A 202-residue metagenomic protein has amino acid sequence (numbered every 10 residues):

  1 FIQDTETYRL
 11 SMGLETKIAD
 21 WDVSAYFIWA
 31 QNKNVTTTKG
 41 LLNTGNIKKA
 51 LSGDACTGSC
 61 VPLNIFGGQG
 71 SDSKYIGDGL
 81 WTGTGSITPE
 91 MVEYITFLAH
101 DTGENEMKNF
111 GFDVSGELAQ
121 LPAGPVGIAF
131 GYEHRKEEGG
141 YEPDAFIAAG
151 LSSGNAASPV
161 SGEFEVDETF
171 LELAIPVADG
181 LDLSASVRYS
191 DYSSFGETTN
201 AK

Functional and structural regions predicted by a protein language model:
F1-D167: Surface-exposed, low-complexity loop segments enriched in small/polar and acidic residues
T16-I18, G116-Q120, L171, I175 (+2 more regions): Residue-level signature of outer-membrane beta-barrel architecture
I47, T169-L171, I175, T199-K202: Feature captures outer-membrane beta-barrel proteins of Gram-negative bacteria and organelles
L121-P122, A148-S153, I175-L183, G196: Secondary-structure transition/capping motifs at alpha-helix termini and the adjoining loop/turn into the next element
G127, E168-F170, D182-S184: Beta-strand-rich binding-surface signature of beta-sandwich/beta-barrel folds used to engage anionic ligands
A156-G162, D182, E197-N200: A structural preference for long, well-packed, hydrophobic secondary-structure segments
L181-Y192, A201: Transmembrane beta-strand segments that form the barrel wall of outer-membrane beta-barrel proteins
